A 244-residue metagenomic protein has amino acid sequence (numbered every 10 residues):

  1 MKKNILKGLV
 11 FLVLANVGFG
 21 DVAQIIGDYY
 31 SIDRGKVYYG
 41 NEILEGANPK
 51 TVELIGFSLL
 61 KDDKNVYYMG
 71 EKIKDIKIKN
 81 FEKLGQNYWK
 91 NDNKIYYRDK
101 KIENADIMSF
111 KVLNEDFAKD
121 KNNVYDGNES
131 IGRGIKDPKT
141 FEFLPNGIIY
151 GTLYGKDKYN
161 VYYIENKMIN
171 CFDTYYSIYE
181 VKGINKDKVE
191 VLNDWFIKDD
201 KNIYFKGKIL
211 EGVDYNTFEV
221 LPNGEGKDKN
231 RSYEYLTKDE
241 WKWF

Functional and structural regions predicted by a protein language model:
M1-D21: Classical Sec-dependent N-terminal signal peptides that target proteins to the secretory pathway
F19-F244: Non-catalytic tandem-repeat scaffold regions and their flanking low-complexity/translocation tails
